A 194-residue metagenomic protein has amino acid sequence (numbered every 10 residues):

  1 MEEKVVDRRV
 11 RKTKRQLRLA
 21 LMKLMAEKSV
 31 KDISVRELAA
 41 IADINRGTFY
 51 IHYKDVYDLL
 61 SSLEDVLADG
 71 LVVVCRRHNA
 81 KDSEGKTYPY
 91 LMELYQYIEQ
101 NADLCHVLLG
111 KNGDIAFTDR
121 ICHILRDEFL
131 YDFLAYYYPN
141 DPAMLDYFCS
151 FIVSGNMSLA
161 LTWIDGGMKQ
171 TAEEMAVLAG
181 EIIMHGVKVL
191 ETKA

Functional and structural regions predicted by a protein language model:
M1-K28: Basic, helix-initiating cap at the start of DNA-binding domains
Q16, T48, L104: Residues in the helix-turn-helix
K23-V30, V74, H78, N101 (+2 more regions): Basic, amphipathic alpha-helical hairpins
L24-Y57: Helix-turn-helix
S34-V35, L63-V72: Short, basic, alpha-helical segments at the C-terminal edge of helix-turn-helix-like DNA-binding modules
C75-D103: Hydrophobic alpha-helical connector segments
N112-Y138, D146-S150, S154, S158 (+1 more regions): Amphipathic alpha-helical packing segments from all-alpha helical-bundle domains
L134, S154, T162-A194: C-terminal peripheral helix-coil segments that are non-catalytic and often amphipathic
